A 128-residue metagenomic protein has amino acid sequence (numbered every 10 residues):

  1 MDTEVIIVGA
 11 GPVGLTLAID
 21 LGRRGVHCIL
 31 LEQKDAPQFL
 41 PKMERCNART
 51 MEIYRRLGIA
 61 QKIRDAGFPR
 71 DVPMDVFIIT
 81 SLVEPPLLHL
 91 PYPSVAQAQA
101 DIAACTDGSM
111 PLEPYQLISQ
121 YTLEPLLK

Functional and structural regions predicted by a protein language model:
M1, A10-G11, P73, S94: Serine/threonine-rich low-complexity intrinsically disordered regions
D2-L30, D35: N-terminal Rossmann-like FAD-binding beta1-loop-alpha1 element of flavoenzymes
F39-K128: Active-site-adjacent segment of FAD-dependent monooxygenases/related oxidoreductases
